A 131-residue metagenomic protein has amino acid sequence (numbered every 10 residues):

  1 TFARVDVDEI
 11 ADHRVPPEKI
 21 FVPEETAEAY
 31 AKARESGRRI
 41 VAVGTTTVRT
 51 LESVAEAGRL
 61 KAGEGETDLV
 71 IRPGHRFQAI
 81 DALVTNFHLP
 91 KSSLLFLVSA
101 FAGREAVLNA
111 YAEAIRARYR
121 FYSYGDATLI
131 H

Functional and structural regions predicted by a protein language model:
T1-H131: Surface-exposed, charge/polar-rich loops and edge strands
